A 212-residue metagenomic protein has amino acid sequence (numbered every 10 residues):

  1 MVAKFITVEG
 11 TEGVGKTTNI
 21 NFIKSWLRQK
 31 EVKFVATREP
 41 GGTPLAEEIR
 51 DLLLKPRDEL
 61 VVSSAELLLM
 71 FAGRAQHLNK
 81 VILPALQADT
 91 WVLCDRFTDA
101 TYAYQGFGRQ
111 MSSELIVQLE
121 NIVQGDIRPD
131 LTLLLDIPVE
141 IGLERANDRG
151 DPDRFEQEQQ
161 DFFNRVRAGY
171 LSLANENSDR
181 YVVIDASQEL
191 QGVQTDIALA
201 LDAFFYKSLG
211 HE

Functional and structural regions predicted by a protein language model:
V2-F5: Pre-Walker A (Motif I) flank of P-loop NTPase domains
V8: Hydrophobic anchor at the beta1->P-loop junction of P-loop NTPases
G13: Walker A (P-loop) phosphate-binding loop of P-loop NTPases
K16: Conserved lysine of the Walker
N19: Hydrophobic positions on the alpha1 helix immediately C-terminal to the Walker A/P-loop
K24, E140-E212: NTP-dependent small-molecule kinase module
V32-Q124, D196: ATP-dependent small-molecule kinase phosphotransfer cores that center on conserved nucleotide phosphate-binding segments
T101-A168: A glycine- and Lys/Arg-enriched "phosphate-lid" helix/loop adjacent to the NTP-binding pocket of small-molecule kinases
